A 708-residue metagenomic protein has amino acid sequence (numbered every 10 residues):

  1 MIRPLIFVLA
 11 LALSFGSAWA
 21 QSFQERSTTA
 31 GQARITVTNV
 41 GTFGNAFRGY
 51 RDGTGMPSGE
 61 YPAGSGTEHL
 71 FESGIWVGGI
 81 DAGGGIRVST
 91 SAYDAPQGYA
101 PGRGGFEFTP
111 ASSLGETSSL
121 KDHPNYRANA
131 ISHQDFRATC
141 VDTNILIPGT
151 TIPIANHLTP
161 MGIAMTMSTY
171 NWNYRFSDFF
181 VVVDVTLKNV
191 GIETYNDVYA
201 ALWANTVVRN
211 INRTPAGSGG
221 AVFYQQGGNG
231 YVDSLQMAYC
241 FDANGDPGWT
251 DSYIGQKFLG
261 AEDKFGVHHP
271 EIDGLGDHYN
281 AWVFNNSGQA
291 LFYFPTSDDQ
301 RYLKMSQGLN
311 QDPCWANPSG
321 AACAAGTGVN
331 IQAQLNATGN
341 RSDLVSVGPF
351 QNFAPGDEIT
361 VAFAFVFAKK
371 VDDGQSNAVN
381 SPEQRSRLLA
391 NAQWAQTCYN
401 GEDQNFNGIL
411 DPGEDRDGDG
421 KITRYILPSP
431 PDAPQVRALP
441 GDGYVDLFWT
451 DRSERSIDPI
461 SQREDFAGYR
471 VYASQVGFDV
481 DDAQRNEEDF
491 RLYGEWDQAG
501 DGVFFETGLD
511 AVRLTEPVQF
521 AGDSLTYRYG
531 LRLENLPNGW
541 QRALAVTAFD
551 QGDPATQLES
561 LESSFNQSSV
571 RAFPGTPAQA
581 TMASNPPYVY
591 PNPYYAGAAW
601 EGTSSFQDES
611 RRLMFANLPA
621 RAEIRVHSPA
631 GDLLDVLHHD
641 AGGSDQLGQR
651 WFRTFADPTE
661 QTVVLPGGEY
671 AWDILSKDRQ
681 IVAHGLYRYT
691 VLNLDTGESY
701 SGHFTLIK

Functional and structural regions predicted by a protein language model:
Q21-A130: Solvent-exposed N-terminal domain segments of exported/luminal and surface proteins
Y93-V183: Extended, loop-rich substrate-binding clefts of extracytoplasmic carbohydrate-active enzymes
N196-G339, N400-G401, P412, F478-V480: Glycine-rich (often Gly-Gly/Gly-Pro-rich) flexible segments and glycine-rich loop motifs, frequently accented by
N352-F367: Short Pro-Gly-centered flexible turn/kink motifs
G443-R463, F615, W672: Conserved aromatic anchor
A467, L533-A555: Beta-strand-rich modules
F549-M582, S699: Extracellular fibronectin type III
A580-K708: Short loop/turn motifs at secondary-structure boundaries
